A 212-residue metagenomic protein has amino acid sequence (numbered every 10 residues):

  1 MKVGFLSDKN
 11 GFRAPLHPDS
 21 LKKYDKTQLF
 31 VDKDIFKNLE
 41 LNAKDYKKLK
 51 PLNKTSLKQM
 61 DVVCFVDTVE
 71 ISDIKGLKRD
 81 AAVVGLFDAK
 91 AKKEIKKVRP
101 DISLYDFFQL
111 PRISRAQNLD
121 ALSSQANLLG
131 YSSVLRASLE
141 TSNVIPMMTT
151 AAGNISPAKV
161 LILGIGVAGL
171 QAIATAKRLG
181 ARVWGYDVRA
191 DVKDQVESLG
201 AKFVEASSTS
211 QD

Functional and structural regions predicted by a protein language model:
K2, S72-P157: Glycine/serine-rich phosphate-binding loop and adjoining beta1-alpha1 elements at the start of nucleotide-handling
K2-D101: An N-terminal-biased, well-structured beta-alpha scaffold segment characteristic of Rossmann-like dinucleotide-binding
S7-L41, P146-D212: Glycine-rich phosphate/diphosphate-binding loop of Rossmann-like nucleotide-binding domains
E40, T55-L57, S132-R136, I155 (+1 more regions): N-terminal start-of-chain detector that recognizes signal peptides and the immediate post-cleavage beginning
Y46-K50, A121-Q125, A201-E205: Short, hinge-like loop/turn segments at secondary-structure boundaries
K48-N53, L104, V183, F203: Residue-level detector of short coil/turn "hinge" positions at structural boundaries
T55-Q59, L110-R115, T209-D212: A short acidic, often aromatic-flanked loop/helix-cap motif at beta-alpha or helix-coil junctions that lines enzyme
